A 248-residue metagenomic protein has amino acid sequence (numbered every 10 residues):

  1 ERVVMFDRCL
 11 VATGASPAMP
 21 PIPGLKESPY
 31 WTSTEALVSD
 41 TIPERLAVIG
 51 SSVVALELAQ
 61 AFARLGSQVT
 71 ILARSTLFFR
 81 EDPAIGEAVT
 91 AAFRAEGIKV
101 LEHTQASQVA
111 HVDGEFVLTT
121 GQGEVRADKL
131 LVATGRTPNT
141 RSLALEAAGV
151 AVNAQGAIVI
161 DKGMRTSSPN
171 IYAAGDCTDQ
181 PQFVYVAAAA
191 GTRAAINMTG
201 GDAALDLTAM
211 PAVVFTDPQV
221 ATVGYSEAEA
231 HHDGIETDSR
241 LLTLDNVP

Functional and structural regions predicted by a protein language model:
E1-P29, R45: Glycine/serine-rich phosphate-binding loop and adjoining beta1-alpha1 elements at the start of nucleotide-handling
E1-V3, A110-E124, L130: Conserved beta-strand-loop-beta-strand element in the redox core of flavoprotein oxidoreductases
V4-G14, V48-I49, V69, V125-G135 (+2 more regions): Short hydrophobic core segments
T13, T32-T34, E102-T104, A154 (+1 more regions): Short loop/edge segments at beta-strand edges and connector loops that shape dinucleotide/nucleotide cofactor-binding
S16-A18, A151-V152, G201-P211, I235-R240: A short alpha-helix-loop-beta-strand transition element characteristic of N-terminal alpha/beta dinucleotide-binding
K26-I42, V125, K129-M198: FAD-site-proximal beta/loop scaffold in flavoenzymes
V38, P43-A47, V53-E115, G121 (+2 more regions): Rossmann-like dinucleotide-binding cores of NAD(P)H-dependent redox enzymes
A110, A221-P248: Structured beta-strand/loop patches that form or line metal/cofactor-binding pockets in enzymes
